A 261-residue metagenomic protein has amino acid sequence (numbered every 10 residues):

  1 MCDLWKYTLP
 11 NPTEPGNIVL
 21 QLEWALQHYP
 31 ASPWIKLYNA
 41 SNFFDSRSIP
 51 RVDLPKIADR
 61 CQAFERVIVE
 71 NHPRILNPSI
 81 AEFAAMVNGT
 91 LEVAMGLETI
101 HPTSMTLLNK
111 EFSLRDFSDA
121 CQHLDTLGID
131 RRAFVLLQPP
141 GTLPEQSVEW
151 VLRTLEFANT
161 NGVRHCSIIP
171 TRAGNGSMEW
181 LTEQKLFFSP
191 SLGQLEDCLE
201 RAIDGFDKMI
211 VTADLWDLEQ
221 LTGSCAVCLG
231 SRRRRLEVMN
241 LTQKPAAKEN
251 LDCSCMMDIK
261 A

Functional and structural regions predicted by a protein language model:
D3-Q21, A25, Y29-S48, R60-L76 (+2 more regions): Core AdoMet radical
P12-W24, I49-I57, S113-F117, S147-L155 (+2 more regions): Well-ordered, non-membrane alpha-helical segments in soluble/globular domains
A25-P30, P55-Q62, I80-T90, Q122-G128 (+1 more regions): Acidic (Asp/Glu)-rich catalytic clusters
Y38, L54, A63-R74, L114-R115 (+3 more regions): Conserved N-terminal glycine/acidic-rich loop preference
S41-F43, P73-I75, T99-H101, L137-G141 (+2 more regions): Active-site-proximal loop/turn and secondary-structure-junction residues that shape catalytic pockets, frequently
I68, P102-K110, L137-E145, T182-L186: Surface-exposed cleft-lining segments at the edges of enzyme active sites
R115-S177, E196-L215: Conserved C-terminal portion of the radical SAM core fold that forms the substrate/S-adenosylmethionine-binding
H165, T171-A261: Auxiliary Fe-S-binding modules of radical SAM enzymes
